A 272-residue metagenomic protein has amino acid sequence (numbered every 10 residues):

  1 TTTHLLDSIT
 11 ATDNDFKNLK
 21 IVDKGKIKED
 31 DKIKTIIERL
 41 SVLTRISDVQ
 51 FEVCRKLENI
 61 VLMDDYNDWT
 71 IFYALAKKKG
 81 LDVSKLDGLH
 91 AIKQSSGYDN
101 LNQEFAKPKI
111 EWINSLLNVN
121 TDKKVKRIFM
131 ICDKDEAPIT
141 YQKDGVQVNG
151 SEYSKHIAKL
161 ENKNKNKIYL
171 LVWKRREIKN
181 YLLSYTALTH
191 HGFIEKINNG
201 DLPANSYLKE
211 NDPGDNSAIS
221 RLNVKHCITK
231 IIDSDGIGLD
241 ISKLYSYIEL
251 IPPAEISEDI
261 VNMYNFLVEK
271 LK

Functional and structural regions predicted by a protein language model:
T1-T3: Structural recognition of the conserved hydrophobic beta-strand(s) that form the central parallel beta-sheet of P-loop
L6-K272: Acidic, divalent-metal-binding catalytic cores of TOPRIM and closely related two-metal-ion phosphodiester/pyrophosphate
